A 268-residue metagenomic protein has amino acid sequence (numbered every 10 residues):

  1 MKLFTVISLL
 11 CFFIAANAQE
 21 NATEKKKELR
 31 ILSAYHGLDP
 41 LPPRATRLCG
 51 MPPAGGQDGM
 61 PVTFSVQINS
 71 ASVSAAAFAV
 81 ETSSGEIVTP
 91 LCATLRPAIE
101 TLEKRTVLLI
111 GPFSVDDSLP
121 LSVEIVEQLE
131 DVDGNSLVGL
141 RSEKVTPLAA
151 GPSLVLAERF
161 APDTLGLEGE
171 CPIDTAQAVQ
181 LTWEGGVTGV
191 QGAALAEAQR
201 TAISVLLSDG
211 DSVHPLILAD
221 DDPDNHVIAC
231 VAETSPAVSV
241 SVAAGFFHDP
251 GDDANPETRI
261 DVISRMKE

Functional and structural regions predicted by a protein language model:
M1-S8: Sec-dependent signal peptide recognition, specifically the positively charged N-region followed immediately by
F4, I14-A16, D58: A composition-driven signal for long, intrinsically disordered, charge-rich low-complexity tracts
L9-Q19: Hydrophobic h-region of N-terminal signal peptides that target proteins for export in Gram-negative bacteria
Q19-E268: Non-catalytic beta-sheet/beta-sandwich ligand-binding modules that flank or precede catalytic cores
